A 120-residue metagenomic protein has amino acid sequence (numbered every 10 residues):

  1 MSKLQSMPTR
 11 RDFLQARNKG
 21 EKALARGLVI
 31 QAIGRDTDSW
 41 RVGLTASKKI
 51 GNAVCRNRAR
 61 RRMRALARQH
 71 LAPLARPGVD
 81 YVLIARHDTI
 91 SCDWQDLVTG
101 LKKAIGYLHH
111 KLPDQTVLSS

Functional and structural regions predicted by a protein language model:
M1-S120: Positively charged, solvent-exposed patches that mediate nucleic-acid binding
